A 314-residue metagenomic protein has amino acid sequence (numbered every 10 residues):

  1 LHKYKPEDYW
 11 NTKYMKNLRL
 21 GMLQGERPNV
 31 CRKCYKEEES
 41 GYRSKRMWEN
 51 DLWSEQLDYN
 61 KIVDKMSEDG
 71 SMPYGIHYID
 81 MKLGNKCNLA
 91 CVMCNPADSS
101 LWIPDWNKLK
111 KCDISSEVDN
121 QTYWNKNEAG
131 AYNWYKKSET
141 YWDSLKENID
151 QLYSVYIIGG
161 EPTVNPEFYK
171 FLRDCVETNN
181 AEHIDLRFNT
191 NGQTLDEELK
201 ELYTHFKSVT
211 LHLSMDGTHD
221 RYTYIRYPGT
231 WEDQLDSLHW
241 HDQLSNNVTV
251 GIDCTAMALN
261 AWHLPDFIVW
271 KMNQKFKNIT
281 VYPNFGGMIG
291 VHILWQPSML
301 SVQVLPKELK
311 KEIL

Functional and structural regions predicted by a protein language model:
L1-G41, N247, K307-L314: C-terminal accessory region of radical SAM enzymes
R27-V30, L83, C87: Short metal-coordination and nucleic-acid-contact micro-motifs, chiefly zinc-binding Cys/His arrays
R32-K33, L89-M93: C-type cytochrome heme c attachment motif
Y35-E37, C94-S100: Detector for the c-type heme attachment site
G41-H77, C87-L89: Recognition helices and adjacent regulatory flanks at domain boundaries
I76-K86, A97-K137, D150-P166, T178-E197 (+3 more regions): Core AdoMet radical
E201-S208, D242-S245, M272-K275: Acidic (Asp/Glu)-rich catalytic clusters
A258-Q274: Catalytic cores of alpha/beta
